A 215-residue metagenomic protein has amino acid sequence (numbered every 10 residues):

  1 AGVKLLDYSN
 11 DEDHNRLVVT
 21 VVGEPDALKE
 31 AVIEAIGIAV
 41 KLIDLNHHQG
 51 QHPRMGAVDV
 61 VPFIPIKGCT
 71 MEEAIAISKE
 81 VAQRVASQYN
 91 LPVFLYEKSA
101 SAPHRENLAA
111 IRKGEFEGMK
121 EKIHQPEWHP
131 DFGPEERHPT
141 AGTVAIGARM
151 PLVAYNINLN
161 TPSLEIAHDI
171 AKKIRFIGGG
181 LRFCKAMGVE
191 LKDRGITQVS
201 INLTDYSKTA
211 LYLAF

Functional and structural regions predicted by a protein language model:
A1-F215: Long, contiguous binding/interaction regions
